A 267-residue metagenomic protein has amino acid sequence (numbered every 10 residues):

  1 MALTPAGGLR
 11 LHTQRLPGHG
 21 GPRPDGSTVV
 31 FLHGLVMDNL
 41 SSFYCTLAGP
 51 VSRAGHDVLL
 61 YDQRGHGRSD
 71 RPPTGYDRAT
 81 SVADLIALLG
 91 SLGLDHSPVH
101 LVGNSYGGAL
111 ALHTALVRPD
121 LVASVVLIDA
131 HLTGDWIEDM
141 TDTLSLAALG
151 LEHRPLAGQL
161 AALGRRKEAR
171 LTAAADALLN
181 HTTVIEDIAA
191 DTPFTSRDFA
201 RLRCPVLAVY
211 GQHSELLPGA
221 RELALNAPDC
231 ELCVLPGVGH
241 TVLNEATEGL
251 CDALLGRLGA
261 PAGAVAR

Functional and structural regions predicted by a protein language model:
M1-L11: N-terminal cap/lid segment of alpha/beta-hydrolase-fold proteins
H12-R68: Conserved HGGG/HGGXW glycine-rich cap/lid loop of the alpha/beta-hydrolase fold
L60-V102, D252: Active-site loop/oxyanion-hole signature of alpha/beta-hydrolase fold enzymes
G103, G107, A111: Gly/Ala-rich beta-loop-alpha elbow adjacent to hydrolase catalytic centers
L112-L116, V125-H153: Flexible "cap/lid" loop of the alpha/beta hydrolase fold
E168-D198, Q212-H213: Hydrophobic, aromatic-rich cap/lid helix
V206-V238: Conserved loop-alpha-helix segment in the C-terminal half of the alpha/beta-hydrolase fold that carries the catalytic
V238-E248: Catalytic histidine-centered segment of alpha/beta-hydrolase-like enzymes
